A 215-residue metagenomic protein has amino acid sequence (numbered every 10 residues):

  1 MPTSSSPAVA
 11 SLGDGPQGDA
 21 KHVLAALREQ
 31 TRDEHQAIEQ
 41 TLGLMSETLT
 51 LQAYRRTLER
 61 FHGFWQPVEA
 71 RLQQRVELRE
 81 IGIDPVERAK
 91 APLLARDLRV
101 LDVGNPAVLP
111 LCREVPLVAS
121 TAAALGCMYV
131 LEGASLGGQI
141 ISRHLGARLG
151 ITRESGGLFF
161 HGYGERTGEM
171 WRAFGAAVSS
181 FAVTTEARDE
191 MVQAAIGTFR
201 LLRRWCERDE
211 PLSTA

Functional and structural regions predicted by a protein language model:
M1-A215: Metal- and O2-centered redox machinery and metal/ROS homeostasis
